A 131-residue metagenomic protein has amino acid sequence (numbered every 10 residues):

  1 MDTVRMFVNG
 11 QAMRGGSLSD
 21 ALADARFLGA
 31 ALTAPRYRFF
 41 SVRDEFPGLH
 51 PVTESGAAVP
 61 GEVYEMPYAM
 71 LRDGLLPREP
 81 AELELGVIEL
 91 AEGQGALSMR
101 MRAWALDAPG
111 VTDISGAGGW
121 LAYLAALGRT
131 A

Functional and structural regions predicted by a protein language model:
D2-A131: Glycine-aromatic micro-motifs
